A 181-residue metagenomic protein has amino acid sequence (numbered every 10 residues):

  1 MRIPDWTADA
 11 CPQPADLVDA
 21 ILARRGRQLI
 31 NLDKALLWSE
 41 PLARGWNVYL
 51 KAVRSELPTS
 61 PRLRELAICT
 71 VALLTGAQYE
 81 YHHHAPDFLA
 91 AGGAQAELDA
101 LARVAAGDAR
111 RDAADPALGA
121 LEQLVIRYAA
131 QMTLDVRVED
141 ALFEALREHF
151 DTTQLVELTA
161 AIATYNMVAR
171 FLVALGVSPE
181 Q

Functional and structural regions predicted by a protein language model:
M1-P61: Mobile cap/lid helix-loop segments that border enzyme active or cofactor-binding sites and regulate substrate access
A23, E40-W46, G76-Y81, Q123-L124 (+1 more regions): Short acidic alpha-helix initiation/capping motifs at coil-to-helix transition points, especially at protein N-termini
D33-L36, L50, L66-A72, L101-A105 (+2 more regions): Short alpha-helical scaffolding segments that buttress acidic/His motifs in well-ordered protein cores
T59-S60, A94-E97, E139, D151-T152: Helix N-cap / loop-to-helix initiation motif
L63-L66, V71-L98: Conserved alpha-helical segments that form or flank metal/cofactor-binding pockets of metalloenzymes
L89-R111, L118: Histidine/lysine/aspartate-rich catalytic loop segments that bind and position anionic ligands
R103, R111-T159: Acidic/histidine-rich alpha-helical segments that form the ligand environment of transition-metal centers
A145-R147, Q154, F171-Q181: Acidic, carboxylate-rich catalytic segments that either coordinate divalent cations
